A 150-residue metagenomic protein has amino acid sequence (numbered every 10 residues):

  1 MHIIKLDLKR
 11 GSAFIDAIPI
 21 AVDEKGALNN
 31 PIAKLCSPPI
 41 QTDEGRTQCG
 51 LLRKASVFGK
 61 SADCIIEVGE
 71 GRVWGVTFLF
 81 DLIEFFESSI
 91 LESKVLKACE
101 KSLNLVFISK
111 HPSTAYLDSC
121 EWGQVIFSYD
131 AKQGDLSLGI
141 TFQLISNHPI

Functional and structural regions predicted by a protein language model:
M1-V106, K110, K132-I150: Short helix/turn-capping signatures at newly exposed starts of structured segments
T114, C120-K132: Low-complexity, intrinsically disordered Gly/Pro/Thr-rich segments
